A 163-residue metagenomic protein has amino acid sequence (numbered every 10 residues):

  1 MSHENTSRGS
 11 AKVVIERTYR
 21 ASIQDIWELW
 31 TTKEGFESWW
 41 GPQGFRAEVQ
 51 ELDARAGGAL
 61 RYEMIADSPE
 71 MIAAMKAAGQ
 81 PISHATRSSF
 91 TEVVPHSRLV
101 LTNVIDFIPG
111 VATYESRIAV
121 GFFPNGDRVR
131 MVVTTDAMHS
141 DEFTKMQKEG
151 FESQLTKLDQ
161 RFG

Functional and structural regions predicted by a protein language model:
M1-A47, E51: Hydrophobic ligand-binding cavity/cleft-lining segments
S7-G9, A54, Q80-H84, G110-Y114 (+1 more regions): A generic structural micro-feature
V14, A47, S83-R87, T113-I118: Short, surface-exposed coil-to-beta transition loops
V14, E34-I82: Short beta-edge strand/loop motif at the mouth of beta-sheet-based domains
I23-Q24, L52-G57, T91-R98, G121-R130 (+1 more regions): A short, structured loop/turn motif at beta-sheet edges
I26, F36, L60-Y62, F90 (+4 more regions): Hydrophobic pocket/interface hotspot
T31, L155-G163: Short amphipathic alpha-helical signal-transduction/dimerization elements
T91-E92, V100-E152: Beta-strand/loop substructures that line and gate deep hydrophobic ligand-binding cavities in soluble
